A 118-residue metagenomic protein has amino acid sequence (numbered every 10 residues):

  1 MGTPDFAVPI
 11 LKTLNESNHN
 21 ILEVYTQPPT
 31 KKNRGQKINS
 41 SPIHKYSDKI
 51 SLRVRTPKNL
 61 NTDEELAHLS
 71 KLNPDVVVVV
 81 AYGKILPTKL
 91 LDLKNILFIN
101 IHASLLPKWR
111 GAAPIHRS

Functional and structural regions predicted by a protein language model:
M1-S118: One-carbon transfer enzymes
